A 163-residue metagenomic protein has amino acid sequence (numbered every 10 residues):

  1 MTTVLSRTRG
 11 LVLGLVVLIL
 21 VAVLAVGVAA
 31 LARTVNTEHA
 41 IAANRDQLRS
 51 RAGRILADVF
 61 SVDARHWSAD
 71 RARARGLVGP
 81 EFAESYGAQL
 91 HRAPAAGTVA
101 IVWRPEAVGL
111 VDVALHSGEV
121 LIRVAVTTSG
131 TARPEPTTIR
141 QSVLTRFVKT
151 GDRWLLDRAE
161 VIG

Functional and structural regions predicted by a protein language model:
M1-A40: Amphipathic, hydrophobic N-terminal targeting peptides for secretion and organelle import
L18, D112, F147-K149: Short, low-complexity Ser/Thr-rich regulatory SLiMs
A25-A29, H91-I101: Short, charged, low-hydrophobicity "junction" segments
A43-G97: Core segments of small alpha/beta cavity-forming domains
L90, V124-V126, E160-V161: A mature extracytoplasmic/lumenal domain signature
A96-A132: Surface-exposed, charged secondary-structure patches
E119, R140-G163: Short beta-strand edge/turn micro-motifs at domain boundaries
